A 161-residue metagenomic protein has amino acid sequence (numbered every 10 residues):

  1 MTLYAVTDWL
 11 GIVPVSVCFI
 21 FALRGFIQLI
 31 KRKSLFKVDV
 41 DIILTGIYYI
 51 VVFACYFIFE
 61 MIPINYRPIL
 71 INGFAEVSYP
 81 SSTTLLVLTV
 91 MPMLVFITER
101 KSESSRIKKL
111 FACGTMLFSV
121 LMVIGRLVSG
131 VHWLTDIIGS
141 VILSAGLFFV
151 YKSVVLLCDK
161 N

Functional and structural regions predicted by a protein language model:
M1-V17, E60-N72: N-terminal transmembrane-helix/juxtamembrane module of multi-pass inner/ER membrane proteins
T2-A5, W9, S34, V38 (+3 more regions): Hydrophobic, aromatic-rich alpha-helical transmembrane segments and their membrane-interface anchor motifs
A5, G73-N161: Membrane-embedded catalytic cores of phosphoryl/pyrophosphoryl-handling enzymes
W9-F26, L117-V120: Hydrophobic core of alpha-helical transmembrane segments in multi-pass integral membrane proteins
V13-V17, T45-F57, V141, A145: Alpha-helical transmembrane spans of integral membrane proteins, capturing the lipid-embedded, hydrophobic core of TM
L23-I107, F111: Membrane-interface loops
